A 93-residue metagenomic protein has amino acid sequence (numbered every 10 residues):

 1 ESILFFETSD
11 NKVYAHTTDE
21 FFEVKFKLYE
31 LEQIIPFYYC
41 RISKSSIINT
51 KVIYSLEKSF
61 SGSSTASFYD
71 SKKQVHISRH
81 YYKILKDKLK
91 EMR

Functional and structural regions predicted by a protein language model:
E1-D70, Q74: Conserved binding/recognition cores within well-folded domains
Y38, H80-Y81: Intrinsically disordered, low-complexity N-terminal regions enriched in serine/proline/glycine with scattered basic
K72, H76-I77, K83-I84: C-terminal structural segments of small proteins and small subunits
I84-R93: Charged phosphate-binding loop/patch that engages nucleotide di/tri-phosphates or the phosphate backbone of nucleic
